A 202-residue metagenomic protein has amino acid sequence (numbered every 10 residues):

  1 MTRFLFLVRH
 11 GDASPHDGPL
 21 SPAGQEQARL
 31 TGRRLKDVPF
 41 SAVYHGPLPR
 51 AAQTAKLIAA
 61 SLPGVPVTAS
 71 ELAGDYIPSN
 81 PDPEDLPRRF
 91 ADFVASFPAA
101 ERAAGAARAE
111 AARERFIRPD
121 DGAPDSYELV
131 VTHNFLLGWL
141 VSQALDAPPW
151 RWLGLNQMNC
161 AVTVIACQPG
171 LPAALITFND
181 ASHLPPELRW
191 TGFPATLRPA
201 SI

Functional and structural regions predicted by a protein language model:
M1, G64, D75-D85, P124-S126 (+1 more regions): Acidic, low-complexity terminal tails and accessory targeting/binding regions of phosphate-metabolizing enzymes
R3-I58, G105-E110: Loop-to-helix element that buttresses phosphate recognition and phosphoryl-transfer chemistry
L5, P124-F135: Generic beta-sheet signal
V8, S70-L72, F178: Conserved beta-strand termini and adjacent loop/short-helix elements that scaffold enzyme active sites in alpha/beta
G11, N134, A181: Active-site metal-binding loops of divalent metal-dependent hydrolases
R29-A100, S201-I202: Phosphate-coordination/substrate-recognition cap region in phosphate-metabolizing enzymes
L57, W139, Q143: Active-site signature of alpha/beta-hydrolase-fold catalytic machinery across serine- and Asp/Cys-nucleophile hydrolases
S96-S126: Internal catalytic-core helix/loop-beta-alpha segment that presents or stabilizes conserved functional determinants
